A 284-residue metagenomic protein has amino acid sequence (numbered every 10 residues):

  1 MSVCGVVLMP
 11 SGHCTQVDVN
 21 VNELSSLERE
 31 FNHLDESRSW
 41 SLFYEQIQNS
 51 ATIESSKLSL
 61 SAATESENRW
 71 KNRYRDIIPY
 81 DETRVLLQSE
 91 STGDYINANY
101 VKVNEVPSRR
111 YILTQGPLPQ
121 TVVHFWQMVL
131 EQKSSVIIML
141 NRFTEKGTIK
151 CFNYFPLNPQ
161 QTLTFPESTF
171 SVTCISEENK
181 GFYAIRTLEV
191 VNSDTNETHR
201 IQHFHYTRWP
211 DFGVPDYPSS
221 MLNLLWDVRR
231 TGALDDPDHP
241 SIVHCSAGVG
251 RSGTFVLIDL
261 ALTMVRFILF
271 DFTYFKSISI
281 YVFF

Functional and structural regions predicted by a protein language model:
M1-F284: Cys-based phosphatases of the PTP/DUSP/CDC25 superfamily and their flanking regulatory architecture
